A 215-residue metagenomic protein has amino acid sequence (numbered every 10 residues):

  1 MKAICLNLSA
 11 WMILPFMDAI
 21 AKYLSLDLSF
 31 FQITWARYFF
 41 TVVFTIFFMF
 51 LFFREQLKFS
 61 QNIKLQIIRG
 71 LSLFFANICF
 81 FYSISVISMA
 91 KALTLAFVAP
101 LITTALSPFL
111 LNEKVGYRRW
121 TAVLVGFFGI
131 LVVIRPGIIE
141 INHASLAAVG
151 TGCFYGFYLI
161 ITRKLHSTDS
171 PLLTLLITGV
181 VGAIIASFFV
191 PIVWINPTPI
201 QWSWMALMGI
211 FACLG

Functional and structural regions predicted by a protein language model:
M1-Q32, E140-K164: Glycine-/small-residue-enriched transmembrane alpha-helix faces in small-molecule transporters and effluxers
K2-A10, E55-C79, H143-T151, N196-L214: Loop-to-transmembrane-helix transition segments
W11-A19, I46, G70-I78, P100-A105 (+4 more regions): Hydrophobic/small/kink-forming positions within alpha-helical transmembrane segments of polytopic membrane proteins
L26-Q32, C79-A96, S167-L172: Structural motif at transmembrane-helix junctions in multi-pass transporters
D27-F75, F154-F157, I177-I192: Transmembrane alpha-helices of multi-pass small-molecule transport proteins
Y82, A99-T121: C-terminal transmembrane-helix exit sites in multi-pass transporters
Y82-I87, R135-H143, K164-S167, P191-P199: Membrane-interface helix caps and helix-loop-helix hairpins in membrane proteins
R118-I134: Hydrophobic transmembrane alpha-helices of multi-pass small-molecule transport proteins
